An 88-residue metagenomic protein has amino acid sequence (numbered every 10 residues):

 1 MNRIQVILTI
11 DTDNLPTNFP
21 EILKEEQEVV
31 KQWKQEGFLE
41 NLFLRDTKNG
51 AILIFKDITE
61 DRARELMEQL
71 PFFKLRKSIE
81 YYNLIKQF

Functional and structural regions predicted by a protein language model:
M1-F88: Conserved, structured core segments of small domains
